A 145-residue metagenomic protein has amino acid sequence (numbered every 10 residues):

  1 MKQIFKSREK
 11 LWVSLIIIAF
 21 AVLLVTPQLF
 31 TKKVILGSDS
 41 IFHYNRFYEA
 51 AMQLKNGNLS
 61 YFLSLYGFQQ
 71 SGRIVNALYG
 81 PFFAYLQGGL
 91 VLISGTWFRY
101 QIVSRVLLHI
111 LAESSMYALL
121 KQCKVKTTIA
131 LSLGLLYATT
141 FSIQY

Functional and structural regions predicted by a protein language model:
M1-Q28: Start-transfer (signal-anchor) and selected internal transmembrane alpha helices of multi-pass inner/ER membrane
L24-C123, T127-Y145: Active-site lumenal/periplasmic loops and adjacent helix-entry segments of GT-C-fold, multi-pass membrane
